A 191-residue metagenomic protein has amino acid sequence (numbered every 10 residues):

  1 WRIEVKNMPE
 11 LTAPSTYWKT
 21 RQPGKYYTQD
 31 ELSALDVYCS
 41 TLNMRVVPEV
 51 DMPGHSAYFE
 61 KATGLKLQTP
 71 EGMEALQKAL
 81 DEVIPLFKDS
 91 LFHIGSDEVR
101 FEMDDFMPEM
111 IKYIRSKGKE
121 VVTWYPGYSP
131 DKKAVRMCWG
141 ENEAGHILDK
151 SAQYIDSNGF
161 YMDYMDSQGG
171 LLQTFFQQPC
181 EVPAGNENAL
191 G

Functional and structural regions predicted by a protein language model:
W1-K117, V121: Substrate-binding cleft of carbohydrate-active enzyme catalytic domains
R21, G127-V135: Short, basic, glycine/proline-bearing loop/turn elements
V46-V50, F92-I94, V121-T123, A134-C138 (+2 more regions): Hydrophobic faces of well-ordered beta-strands that scaffold small-molecule active sites in alpha/beta enzyme cores
D51-H55, D97-V99, P126-Y128, W139-E141 (+1 more regions): Active-site beta-loop-alpha junctions enriched in small/polar residues
A57-E60, D104-D105, K132-K133, Y164-Q173: Histidine/acidic-residue-rich catalytic or RNA/ligand-binding cores of hydrolases and nuclease-related proteins
T63-Q68, E74-Q77, R115, P130 (+2 more regions): N-terminal hydrophobic targeting/anchoring segments and the immediately downstream early-domain regions of hydrolases
F101-E109, K132-N142: Short glycine/threonine-rich loop-to-helix capping motif typified by GTGT followed within a few residues by an Asp-Pro
G140-G191: Flexible, acidic glycine-rich loops studded with aromatic residues
